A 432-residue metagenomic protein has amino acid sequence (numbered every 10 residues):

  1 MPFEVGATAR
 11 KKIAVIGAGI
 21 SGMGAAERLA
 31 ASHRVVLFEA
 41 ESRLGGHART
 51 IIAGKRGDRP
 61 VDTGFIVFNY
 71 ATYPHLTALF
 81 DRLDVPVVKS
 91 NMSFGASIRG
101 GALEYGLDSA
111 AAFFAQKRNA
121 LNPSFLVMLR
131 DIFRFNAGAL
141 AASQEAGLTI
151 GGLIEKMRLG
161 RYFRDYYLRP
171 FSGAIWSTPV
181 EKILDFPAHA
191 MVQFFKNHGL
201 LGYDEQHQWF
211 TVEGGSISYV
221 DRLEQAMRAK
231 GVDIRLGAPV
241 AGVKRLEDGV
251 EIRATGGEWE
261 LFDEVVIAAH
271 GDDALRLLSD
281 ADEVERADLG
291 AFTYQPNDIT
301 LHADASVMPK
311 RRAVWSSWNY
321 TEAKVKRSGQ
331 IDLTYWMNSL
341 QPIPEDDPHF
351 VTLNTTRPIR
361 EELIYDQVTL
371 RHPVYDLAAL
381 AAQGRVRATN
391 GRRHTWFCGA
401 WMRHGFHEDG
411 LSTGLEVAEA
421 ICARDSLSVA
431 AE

Functional and structural regions predicted by a protein language model:
M1-I13, S32, R56, A382-G384: Extreme N-terminal leader/targeting segments of oxidoreductases
P2, G6-A9, P239-H372: Mid-domain catalytic core of redox enzymes that form a hydrophobic substrate pocket/lid adjacent to a catalytic redox
K11-L37: N-terminal Rossmann-like FAD-binding beta1-loop-alpha1 element of flavoenzymes
A30-G54: Glycine-rich FAD pyrophosphate-binding loop
I51-L76: N-terminal glycine-rich dinucleotide-binding loop that anchors FAD/FMN and/or NAD(P) in oxidoreductases
Y70-Q193: Mobile amphipathic helical/loop "lid" adjacent to a hydrophobic cofactor/ligand pocket
D108-A110, R327-E432: Conserved flavin/dinucleotide-binding core of flavoenzymes
F194-A254: Helical element adjacent to the flavin cofactor pocket in flavoenzyme catalytic cores
